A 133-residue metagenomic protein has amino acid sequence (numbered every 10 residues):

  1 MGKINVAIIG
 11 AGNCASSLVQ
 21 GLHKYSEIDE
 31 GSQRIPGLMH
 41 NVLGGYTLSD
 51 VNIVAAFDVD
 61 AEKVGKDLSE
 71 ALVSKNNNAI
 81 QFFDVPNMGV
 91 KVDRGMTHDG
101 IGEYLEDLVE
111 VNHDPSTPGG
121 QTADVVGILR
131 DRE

Functional and structural regions predicted by a protein language model:
M1-E133: N-terminal glycine-/serine-/threonine-rich beta1-alpha1-beta2 phosphate-ribose binding loop of Rossmann-like
